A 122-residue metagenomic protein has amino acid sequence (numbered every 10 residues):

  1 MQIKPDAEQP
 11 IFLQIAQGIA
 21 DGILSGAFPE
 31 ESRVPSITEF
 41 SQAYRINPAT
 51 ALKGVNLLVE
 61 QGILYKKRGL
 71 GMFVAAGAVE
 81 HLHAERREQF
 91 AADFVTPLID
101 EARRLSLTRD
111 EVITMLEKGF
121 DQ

Functional and structural regions predicted by a protein language model:
M1-R33, T38-E39, H83, Q89-D121: Extreme N-terminal segment that seeds HTH/winged-HTH DNA-binding domains in transcriptional regulators
K4, K53, K66-K67, K118: Context-gated lysine
E8-Q14, T50-L58, L70-A75: Short, mixed-charge, low-aromatic patches
A27-S32, V59-G69, F73-A76: Beta-hairpin "wing" of winged helix-turn-helix
R33-Y65: N-terminal helix-turn-helix
S41-Q42, G77, D121-Q122: Short Asp/Glu-rich motifs
L52-G54, K67-G69, E88, D110: Hydrophobic alpha-helical segments, especially transmembrane helices and their immediate juxtamembrane helical caps
V79-H81: A short, flexible beta-alpha/helix-coil linker loop
